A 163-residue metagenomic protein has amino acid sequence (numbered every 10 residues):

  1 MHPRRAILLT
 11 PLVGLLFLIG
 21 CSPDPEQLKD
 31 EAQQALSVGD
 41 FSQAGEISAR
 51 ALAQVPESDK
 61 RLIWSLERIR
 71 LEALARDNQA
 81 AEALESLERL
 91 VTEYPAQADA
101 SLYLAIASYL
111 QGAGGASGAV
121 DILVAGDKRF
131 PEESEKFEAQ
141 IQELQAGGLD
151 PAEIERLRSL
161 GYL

Functional and structural regions predicted by a protein language model:
L9-I19: Bacterial N-terminal signal peptides
C21-P25: Bacterial signal peptide processing site
E26-N78, K128-R129: Post-signal-peptide N-terminal segment of Sec-exported extracytoplasmic proteins
E31, R70, A105-I106, Q140-I141: Structural register within alpha-helical repeat arrays
V38, D77, A113, G147-G148: Structural motif corresponding to the intra-repeat A-B loop/turn of tetratricopeptide repeats
L52-I63, V91-D99, S134: Flexible helix-coil transition and linker loops at the boundaries of alpha-helical arrays
G126-L163: Terminal, low-structured helical/coil segments at or just beyond the last alpha-helical repeat
